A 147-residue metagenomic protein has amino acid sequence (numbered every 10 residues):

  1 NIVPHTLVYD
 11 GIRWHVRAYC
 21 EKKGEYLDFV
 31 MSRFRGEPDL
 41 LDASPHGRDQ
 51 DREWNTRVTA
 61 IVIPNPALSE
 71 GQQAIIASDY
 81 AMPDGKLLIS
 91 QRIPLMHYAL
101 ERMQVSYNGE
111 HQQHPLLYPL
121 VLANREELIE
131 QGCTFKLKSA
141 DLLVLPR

Functional and structural regions predicted by a protein language model:
N1-G71, I75-S78: Core beta-strand-centered patch of the WYL/Sm-like small regulatory domain
R57-R147: Polybasic (Lys/Arg-rich)
